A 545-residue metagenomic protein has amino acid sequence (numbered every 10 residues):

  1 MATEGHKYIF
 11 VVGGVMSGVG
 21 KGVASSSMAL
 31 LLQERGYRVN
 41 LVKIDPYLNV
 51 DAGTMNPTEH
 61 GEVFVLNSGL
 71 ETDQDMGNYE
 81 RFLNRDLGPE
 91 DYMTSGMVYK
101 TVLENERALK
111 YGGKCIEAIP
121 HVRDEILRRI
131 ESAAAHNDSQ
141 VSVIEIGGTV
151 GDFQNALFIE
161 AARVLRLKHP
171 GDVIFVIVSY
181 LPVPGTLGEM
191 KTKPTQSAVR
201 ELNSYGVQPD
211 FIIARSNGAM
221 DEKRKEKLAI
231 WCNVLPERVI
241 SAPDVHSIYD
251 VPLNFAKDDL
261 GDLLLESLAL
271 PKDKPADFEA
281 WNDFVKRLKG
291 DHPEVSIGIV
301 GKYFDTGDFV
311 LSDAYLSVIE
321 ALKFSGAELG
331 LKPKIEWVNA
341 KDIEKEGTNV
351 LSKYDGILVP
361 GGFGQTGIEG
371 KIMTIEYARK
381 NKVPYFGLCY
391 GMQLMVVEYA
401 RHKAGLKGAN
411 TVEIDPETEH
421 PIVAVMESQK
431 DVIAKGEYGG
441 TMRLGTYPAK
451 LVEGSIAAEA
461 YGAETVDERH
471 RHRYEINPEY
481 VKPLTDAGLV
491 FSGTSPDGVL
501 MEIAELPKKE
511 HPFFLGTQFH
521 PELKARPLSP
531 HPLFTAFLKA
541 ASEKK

Functional and structural regions predicted by a protein language model:
M1-P333, K341-G356, G364, K371-Y377 (+2 more regions): Flexible phosphate-sensing "switch/lid" loops adjacent to ATP/NTP-binding sites across phosphate-transfer
G13, K43, S216, P243 (+11 more regions): Active-site proximal loops enriched in glycine and acidic residues that flank catalytic Cys/His/Asp and coordinate
G22, S26-L30, E34, V350-Y447 (+4 more regions): Cysteine-nucleophile active-site neighborhood
T54-P57, K227, A400-K403, P507-K509: Short low-complexity, flexible loop/linker segments enriched in glycine and/or proline with clustered acidic
F211, D273-A276, F386-G387, L406-E413 (+4 more regions): Acidic/polar loop patches that form or flank catalytic/metal-binding clefts of enzymes that bind anionic ligands
R287-D291, T348-N349, I414, Y438-T441 (+2 more regions): Replace "in large, NTP-powered and nucleic-acid-processing enzymes" with "in large, NTP-powered factors and other
T306-L311, A327-L331, E346-T348, T366-G370 (+8 more regions): Extended hydrophobic-aromatic, low-complexity segments
L444-K545: C-terminal and late-domain segments of enzyme folds
